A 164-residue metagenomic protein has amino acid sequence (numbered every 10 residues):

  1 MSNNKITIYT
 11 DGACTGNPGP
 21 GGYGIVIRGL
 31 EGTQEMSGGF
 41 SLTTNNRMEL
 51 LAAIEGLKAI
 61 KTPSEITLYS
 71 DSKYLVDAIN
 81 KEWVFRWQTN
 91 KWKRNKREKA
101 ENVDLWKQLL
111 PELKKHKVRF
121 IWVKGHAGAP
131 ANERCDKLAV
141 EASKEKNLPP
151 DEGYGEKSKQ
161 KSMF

Functional and structural regions predicted by a protein language model:
M1-R47, L51, E55-S64, I79 (+3 more regions): RNase H-like nuclease fold core
A13-P20, I54-R134, L138, S143: RNase H catalytic domain
K159: Acidic (Asp/Glu) carboxylate-rich active-site/surface patches
